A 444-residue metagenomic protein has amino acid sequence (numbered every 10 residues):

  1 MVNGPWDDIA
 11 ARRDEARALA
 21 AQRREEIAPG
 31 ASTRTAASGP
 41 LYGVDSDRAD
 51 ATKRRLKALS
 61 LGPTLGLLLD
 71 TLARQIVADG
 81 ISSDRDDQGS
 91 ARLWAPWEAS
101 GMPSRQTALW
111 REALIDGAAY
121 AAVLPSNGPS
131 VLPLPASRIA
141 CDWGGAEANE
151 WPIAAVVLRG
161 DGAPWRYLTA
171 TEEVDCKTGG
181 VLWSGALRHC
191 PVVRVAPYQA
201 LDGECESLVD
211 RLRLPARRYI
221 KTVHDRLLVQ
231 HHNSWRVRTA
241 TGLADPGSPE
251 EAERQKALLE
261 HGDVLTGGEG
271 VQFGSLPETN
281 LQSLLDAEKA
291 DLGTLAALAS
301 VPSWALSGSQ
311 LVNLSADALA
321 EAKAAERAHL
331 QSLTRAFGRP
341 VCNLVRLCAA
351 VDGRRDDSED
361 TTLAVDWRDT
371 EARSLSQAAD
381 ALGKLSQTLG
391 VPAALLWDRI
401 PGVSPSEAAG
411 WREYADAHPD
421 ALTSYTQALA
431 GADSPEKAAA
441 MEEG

Functional and structural regions predicted by a protein language model:
M1-V131, A439-G444: Extended, helix-rich architectural segments
I9, T35-L41, D45, S126 (+2 more regions): Charge-rich, acidic-biased intrinsically disordered regions
L109, P125, Q230-R238, A305-Q310 (+4 more regions): Short coil/turn segments at secondary-structure boundaries
I115, Y120-E206: Extended, regular secondary-structure scaffolds
W183-E321: Extended, charged amphipathic alpha-helical segments
V264-Q377, R412-A415: Surface-exposed loop-to-helix/strand elements on domain peripheries
A372, A379-L385, G390-S406, G410: Membrane-proximal bilayer-interacting regions
R412-G444: Extended, compositionally biased alpha-helical segments that mediate assembly or anchoring
